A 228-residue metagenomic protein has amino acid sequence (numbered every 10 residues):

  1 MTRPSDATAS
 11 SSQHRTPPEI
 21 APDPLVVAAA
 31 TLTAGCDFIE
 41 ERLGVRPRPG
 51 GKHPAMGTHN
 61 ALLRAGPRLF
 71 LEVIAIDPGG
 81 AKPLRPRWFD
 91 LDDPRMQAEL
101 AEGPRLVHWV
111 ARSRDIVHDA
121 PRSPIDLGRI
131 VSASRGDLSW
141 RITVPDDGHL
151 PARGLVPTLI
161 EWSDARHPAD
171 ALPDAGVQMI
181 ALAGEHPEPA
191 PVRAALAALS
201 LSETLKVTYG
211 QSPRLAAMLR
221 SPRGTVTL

Functional and structural regions predicted by a protein language model:
R3-P4, A9-P22, V27-R46, T58 (+1 more regions): Glyoxalase I/VOC metalloenzyme domain signal
R46-H53: Conserved catalytic-core motifs of GNAT/GCN5-like acyltransferases
